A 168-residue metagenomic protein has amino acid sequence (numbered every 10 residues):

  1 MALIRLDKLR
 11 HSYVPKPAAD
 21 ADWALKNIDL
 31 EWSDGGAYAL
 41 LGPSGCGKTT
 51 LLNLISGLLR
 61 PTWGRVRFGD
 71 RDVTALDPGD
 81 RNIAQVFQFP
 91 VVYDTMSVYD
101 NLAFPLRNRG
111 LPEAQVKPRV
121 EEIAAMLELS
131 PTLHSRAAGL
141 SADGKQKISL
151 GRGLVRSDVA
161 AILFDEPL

Functional and structural regions predicted by a protein language model:
L41-P43: The feature captures the beta-strand-to-loop junction immediately N-terminal to the Walker
S56: Helix-to-loop junction immediately C-terminal to a conserved catalytic motif
R60, D72-F87, N108, E113-A114: ABC ATPase NBD coupling module
G64-D72: Conserved ABC transporter NBD signature motif
D72, R107, A114-T132, L163: Conserved ABC ATPase "signature" region
A75, R136-Q146: Conserved ABC ATPase signature
M96-P105, R136: Short coil-to-helix segment of the ABC ATPase nucleotide-binding domain corresponding to the Q-loop/switch region
L133, L154-V155: ABC ATPase C-loop
